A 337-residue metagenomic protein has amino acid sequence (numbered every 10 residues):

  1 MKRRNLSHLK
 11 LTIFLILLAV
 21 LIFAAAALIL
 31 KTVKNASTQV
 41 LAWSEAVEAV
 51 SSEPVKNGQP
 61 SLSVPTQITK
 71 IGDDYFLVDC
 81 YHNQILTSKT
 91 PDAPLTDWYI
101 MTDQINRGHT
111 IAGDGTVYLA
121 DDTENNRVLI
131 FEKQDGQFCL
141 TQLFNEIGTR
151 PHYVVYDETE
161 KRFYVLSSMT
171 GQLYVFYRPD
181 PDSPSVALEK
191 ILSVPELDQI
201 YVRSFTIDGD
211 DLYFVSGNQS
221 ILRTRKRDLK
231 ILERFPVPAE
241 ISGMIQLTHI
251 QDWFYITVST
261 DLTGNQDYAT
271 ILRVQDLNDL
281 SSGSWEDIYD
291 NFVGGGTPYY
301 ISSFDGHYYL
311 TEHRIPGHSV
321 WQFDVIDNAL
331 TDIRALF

Functional and structural regions predicted by a protein language model:
K34-S63: A short helix->beta-strand "capping" segment at the edge of beta-propeller domains
E53-N83, R107: Beta-strand-rich domains and repeat architectures in extracellular enzymes and scaffolds, especially beta-propellers
K56-S61, Y99-Q104, L143-G148, I191-D198 (+2 more regions): Surface loop/turn motifs at the tips and blade-to-blade linkers of beta-strand repeat domains
S63-Q67, N106-A112, T149-D157, D198-I207 (+2 more regions): Repeated scaffold domains used in trafficking and secretory/extracellular systems, primarily beta-propellers
G72-D73, G115-V117, T159-K161, G209-D211 (+2 more regions): Short coil/turn segments that connect the beta-strands within blades of beta-propeller domains
L77-Y81, L119-E124, Y164-M169, Y213-Q219 (+2 more regions): Conserved beta-strand positions in repeat-built beta-propeller and related beta-rich domains
Q84-T87, N125-F131, T170-Y177, N218-R225 (+2 more regions): Structural motif
G295-F337: Blade-level signature of beta-propeller repeat domains, shared across WD40, Kelch, NHL, RCC1 and BNR/Asp-box propellers
